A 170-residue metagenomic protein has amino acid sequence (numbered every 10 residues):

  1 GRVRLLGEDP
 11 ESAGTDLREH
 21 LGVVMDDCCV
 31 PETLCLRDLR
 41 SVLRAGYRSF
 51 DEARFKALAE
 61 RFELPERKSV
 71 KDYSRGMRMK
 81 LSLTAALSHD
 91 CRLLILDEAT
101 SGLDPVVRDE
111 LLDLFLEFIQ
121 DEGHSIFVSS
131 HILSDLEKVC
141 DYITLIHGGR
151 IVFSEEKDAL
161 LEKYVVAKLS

Functional and structural regions predicted by a protein language model:
G1-D9, L17: Conserved ABC transporter NBD signature motif
T15, E19, M25-S82: ABC-family P-loop ATPase nucleotide-binding domains
D90: Conserved catalytic motifs of ABC-family nucleotide-binding domains
L94-E98: Catalytic Walker B motif of ABC-type/P-loop ATPase nucleotide-binding domains
T100-S101, L133: Short loop immediately C-terminal to the Walker-B catalytic DE motif in ABC-type ATPase nucleotide-binding domains
P105-V107: Helix N-cap at the start of a conserved alpha-helix in ABC-type nucleotide-binding domains
L112-S170: ABC transporter nucleotide-binding domain
